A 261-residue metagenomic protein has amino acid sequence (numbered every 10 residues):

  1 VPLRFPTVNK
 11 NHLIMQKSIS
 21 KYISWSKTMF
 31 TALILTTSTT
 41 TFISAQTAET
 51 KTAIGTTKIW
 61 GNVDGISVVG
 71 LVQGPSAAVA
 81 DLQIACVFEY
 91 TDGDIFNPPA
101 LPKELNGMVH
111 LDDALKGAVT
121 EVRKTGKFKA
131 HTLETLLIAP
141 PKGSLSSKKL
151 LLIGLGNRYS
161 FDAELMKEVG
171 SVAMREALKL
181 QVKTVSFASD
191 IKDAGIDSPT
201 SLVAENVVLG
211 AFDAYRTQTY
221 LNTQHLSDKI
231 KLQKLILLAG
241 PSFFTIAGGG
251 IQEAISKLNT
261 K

Functional and structural regions predicted by a protein language model:
V1-I14: Short, Lys/Arg-enriched N-terminal segments with co-localized hydrophobic residues within the first ~10-30 amino acids
V8-N11, A32, A163: Residue-level recognition of conserved structural "scaffold" positions that shape functional pockets and channels
Q16-F30: Bacterial N-terminal signal peptides that target proteins for export
T28-T40: Bacterial N-terminal signal peptides
T41-A45: Sec/Tat signal peptide C-region and signal peptidase I cleavage site
Q46-K261: Glycine-/small-residue-enriched capping loops at alpha/beta junctions
